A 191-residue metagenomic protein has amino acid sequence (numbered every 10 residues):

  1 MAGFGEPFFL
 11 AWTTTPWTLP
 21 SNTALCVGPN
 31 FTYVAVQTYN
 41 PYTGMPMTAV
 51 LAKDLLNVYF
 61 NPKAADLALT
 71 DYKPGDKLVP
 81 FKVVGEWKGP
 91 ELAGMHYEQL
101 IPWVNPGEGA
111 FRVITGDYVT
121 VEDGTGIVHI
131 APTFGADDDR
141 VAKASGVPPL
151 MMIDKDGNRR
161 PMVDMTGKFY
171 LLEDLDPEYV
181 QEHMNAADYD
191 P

Functional and structural regions predicted by a protein language model:
A2-L10, P16-P191: Non-cofactor substrate-recognition interfaces
